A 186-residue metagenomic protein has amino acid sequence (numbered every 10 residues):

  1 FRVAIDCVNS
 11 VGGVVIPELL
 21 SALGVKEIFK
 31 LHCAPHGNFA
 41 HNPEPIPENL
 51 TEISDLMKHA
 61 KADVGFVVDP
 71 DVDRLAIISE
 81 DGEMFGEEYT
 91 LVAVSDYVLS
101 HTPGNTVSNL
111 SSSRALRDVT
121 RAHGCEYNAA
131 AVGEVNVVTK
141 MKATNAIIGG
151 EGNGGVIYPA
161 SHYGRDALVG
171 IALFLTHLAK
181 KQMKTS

Functional and structural regions predicted by a protein language model:
F1-K181: Phosphate-binding chemistry for phosphorylated carbohydrates and sugar-nucleotides
Q182-S186: Catalytic-core signal marking the mid-to-C-terminal active-site face
